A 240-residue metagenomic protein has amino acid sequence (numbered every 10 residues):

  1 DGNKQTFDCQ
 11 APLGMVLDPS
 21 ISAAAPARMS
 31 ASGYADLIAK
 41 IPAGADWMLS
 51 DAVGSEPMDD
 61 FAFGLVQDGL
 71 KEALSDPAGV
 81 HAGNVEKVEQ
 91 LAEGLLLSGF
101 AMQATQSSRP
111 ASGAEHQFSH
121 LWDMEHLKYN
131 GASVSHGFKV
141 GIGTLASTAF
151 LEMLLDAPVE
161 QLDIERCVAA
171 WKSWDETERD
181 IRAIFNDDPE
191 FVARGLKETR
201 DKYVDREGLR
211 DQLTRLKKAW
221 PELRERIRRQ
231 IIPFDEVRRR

Functional and structural regions predicted by a protein language model:
D1-N3, L127-K128: A glycine- and small-aliphatic-rich helix-loop capping segment at beta-alpha/alpha-beta transitions that lines
G2-K71: A glycine/threonine-rich phosphate-anchoring loop and its flanking beta-alpha core in nucleotide/phosphate-binding
L65-W220, R226-P233: Active-site segments that bind and position negatively charged phosphate/pyrophosphate groups
R238-R240: C-terminal amphipathic alpha-helical interaction region
